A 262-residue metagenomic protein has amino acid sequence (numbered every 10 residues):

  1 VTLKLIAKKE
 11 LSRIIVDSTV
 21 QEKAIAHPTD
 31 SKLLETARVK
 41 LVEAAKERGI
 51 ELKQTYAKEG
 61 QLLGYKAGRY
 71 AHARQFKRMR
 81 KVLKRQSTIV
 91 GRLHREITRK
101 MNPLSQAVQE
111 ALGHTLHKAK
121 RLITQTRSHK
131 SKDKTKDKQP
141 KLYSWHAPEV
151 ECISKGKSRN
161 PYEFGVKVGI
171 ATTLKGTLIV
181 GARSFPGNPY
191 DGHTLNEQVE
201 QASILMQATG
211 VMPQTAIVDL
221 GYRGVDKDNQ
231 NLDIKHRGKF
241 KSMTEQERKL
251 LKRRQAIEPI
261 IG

Functional and structural regions predicted by a protein language model:
V1, S12-E22, I170, T177 (+3 more regions): Short, conserved catalytic/metal-binding motifs centered on acidic residues
V1-A147: Active-site- or DNA-interface-adjacent structural scaffold in DNA-acting proteins
S18-V20, K66, R92, L174-V180 (+1 more regions): Short acidic (Asp/Glu) and glycine-rich catalytic loops that position anionic groups and cofactors
E22-K32, I153, S242-R253: Short, solvent-exposed helix-loop connector elements
L112-T115, A119, I123-T126, K130 (+2 more regions): Basic, amphipathic alpha-helical segments enriched in Lys/Arg and hydrophobic/aromatic residues
L142-P161: Flexible, glycine/threonine-enriched loop-and-boundary segments that flank and lead into catalytic domains of large
K157-L205: Electropositive, glycine- and tryptophan-enriched low-complexity nucleic-acid-binding patches
Q207-G262: Helix-centered, glycine/charged polyanion-binding patches within enzymatic domains that contact phosphate-containing
